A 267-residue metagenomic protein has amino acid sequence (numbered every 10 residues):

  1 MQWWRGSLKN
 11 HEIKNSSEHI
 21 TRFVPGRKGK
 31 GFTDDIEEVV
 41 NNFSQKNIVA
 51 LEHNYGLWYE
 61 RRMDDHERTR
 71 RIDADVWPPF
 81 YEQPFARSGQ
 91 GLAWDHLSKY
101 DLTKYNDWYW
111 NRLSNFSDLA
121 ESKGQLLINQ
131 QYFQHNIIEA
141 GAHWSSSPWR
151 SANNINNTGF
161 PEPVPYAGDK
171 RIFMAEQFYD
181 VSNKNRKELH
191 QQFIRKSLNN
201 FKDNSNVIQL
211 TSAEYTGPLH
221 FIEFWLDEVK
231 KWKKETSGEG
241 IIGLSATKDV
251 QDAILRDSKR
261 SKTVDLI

Functional and structural regions predicted by a protein language model:
M1-L266: Active-site mouth of glycoside hydrolases
